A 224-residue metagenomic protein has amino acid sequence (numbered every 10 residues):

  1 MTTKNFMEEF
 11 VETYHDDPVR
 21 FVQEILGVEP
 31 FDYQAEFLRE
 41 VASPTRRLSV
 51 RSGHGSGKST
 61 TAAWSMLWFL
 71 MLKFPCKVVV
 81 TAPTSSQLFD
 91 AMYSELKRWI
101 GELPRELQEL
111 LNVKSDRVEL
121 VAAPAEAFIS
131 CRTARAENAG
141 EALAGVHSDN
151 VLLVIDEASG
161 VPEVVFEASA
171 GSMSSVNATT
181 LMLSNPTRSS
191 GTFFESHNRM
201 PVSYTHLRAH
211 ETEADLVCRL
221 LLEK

Functional and structural regions predicted by a protein language model:
M1-A209, A214, R219: Phosphate/NTP-binding elements of NTP-utilizing enzymes
